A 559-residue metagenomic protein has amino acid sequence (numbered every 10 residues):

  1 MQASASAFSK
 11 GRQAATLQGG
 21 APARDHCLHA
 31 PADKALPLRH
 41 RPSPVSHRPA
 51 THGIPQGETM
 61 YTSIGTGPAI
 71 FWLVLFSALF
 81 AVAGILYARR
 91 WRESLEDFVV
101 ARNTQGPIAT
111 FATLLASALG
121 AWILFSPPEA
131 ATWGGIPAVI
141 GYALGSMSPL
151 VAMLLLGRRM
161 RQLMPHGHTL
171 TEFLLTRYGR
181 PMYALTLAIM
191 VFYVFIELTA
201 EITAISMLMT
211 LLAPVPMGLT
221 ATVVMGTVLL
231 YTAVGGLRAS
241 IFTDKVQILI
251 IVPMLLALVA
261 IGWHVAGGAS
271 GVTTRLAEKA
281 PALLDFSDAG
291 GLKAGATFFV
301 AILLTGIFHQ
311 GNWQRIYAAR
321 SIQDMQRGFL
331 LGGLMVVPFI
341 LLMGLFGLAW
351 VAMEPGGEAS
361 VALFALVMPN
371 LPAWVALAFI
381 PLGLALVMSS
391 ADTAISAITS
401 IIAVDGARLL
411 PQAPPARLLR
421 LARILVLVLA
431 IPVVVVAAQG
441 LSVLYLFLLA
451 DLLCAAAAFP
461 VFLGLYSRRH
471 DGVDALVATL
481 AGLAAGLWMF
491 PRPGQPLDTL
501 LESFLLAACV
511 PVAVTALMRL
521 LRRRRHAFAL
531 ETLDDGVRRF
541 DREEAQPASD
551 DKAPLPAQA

Functional and structural regions predicted by a protein language model:
S4-S9, S43-S46: Serine residues within intrinsically disordered or low-complexity segments
A7, C27-A30, G53: Short hydrophobic alpha-helical segments enriched in small aliphatic residues
K10, D25, D33-A35, E58 (+1 more regions): Intrinsically disordered, low-complexity polyampholyte segments enriched for Lys and acidic residues
A15, G19-G20, R24-P31, L36-R41 (+1 more regions): Short, low-complexity intrinsically disordered segments enriched in A/P/G/S/L with frequent Arg, especially at protein
Q18, G53-Q56: Serine/threonine-rich, low-complexity intrinsically disordered segments
Q56-A559: Membrane-embedded helix-loop-helix hairpins and adjacent transmembrane boundary segments in multi-pass transporters
